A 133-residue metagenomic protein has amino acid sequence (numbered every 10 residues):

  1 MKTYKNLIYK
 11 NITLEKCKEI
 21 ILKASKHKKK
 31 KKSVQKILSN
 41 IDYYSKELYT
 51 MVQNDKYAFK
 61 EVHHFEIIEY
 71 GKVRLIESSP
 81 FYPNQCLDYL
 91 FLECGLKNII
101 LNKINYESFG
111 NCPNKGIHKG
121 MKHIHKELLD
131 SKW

Functional and structural regions predicted by a protein language model:
M1-K46, T50: Non-catalytic, polymerase-adjacent accessory regions of viral genome-replication enzymes
K2-L7, L92-W133: Active-site-proximal segment of RNA-dependent polymerases
N11-H27, K60-H64, E93-I99, L129-K132: Short, compositionally biased low-complexity segments
T13, M51-K72, H125-L129: Reverse-transcriptase-like RNA-dependent polymerase core
E15-K18, D42, K46, N84-Y89 (+3 more regions): Non-catalytic, well-ordered alpha-helical scaffold segments
K23-Q35, I67-S78, K103-E107: Glycine-/proline-rich flexible loop or hinge segments
K32, I67, L90-F91, I124: Mobile genetic element proteins and their domesticated derivatives, centered on retroelements and DNA transposons
K72-N105: Conserved pre-motif C helix in the palm subdomain of viral-like polymerases
